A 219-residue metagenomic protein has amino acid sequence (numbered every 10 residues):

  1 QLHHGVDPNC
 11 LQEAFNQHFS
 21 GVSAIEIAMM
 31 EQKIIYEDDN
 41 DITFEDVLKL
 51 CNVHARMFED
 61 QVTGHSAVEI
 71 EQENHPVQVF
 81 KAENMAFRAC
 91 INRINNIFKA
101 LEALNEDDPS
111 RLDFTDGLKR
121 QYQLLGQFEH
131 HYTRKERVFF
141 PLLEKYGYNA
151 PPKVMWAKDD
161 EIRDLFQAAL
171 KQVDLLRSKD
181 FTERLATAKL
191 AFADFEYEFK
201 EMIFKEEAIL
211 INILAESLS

Functional and structural regions predicted by a protein language model:
Q1-E129, T133-S219: Small-residue-biased structural context
